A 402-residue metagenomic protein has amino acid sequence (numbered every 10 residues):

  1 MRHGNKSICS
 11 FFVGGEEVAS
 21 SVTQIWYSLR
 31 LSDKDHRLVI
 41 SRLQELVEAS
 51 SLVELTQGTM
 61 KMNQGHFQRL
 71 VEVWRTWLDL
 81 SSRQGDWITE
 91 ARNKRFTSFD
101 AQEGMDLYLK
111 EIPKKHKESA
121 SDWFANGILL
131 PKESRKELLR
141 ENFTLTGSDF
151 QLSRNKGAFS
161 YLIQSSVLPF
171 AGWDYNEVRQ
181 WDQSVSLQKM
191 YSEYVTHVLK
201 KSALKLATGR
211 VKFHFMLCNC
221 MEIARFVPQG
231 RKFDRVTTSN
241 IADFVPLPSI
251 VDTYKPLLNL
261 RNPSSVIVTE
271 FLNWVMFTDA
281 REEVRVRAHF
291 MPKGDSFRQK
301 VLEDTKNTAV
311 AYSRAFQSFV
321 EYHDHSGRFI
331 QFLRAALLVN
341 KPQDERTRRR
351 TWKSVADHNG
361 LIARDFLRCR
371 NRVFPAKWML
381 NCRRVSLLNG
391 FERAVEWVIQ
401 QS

Functional and structural regions predicted by a protein language model:
R2-S402: Domain-level detector for long C-terminal conserved domains
